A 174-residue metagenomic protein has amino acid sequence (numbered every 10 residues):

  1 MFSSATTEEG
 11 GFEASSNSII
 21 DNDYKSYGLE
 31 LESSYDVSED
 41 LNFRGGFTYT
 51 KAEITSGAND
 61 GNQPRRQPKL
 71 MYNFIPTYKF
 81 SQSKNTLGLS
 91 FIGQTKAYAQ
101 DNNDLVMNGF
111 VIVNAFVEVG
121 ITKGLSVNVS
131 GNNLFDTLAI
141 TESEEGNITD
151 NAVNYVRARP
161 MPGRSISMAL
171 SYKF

Functional and structural regions predicted by a protein language model:
F2-N17, N59-R66, G93, D104-G109 (+1 more regions): Flexible, surface-exposed loop regions and adjacent strand-edge segments of Gram-negative outer-membrane beta-barrel
S3, S16-D21, P160, R164: Feature marks flexible
E13-D101, A169-K173: Gram-negative outer-membrane beta-barrel transporters
N22, R65, V106, R159-P160: Aromatic-acidic/polar surface patches that form glycan- and anion
S26-G28, K69-N73, F110-N114, Y155 (+1 more regions): Transmembrane beta-barrel architecture of outer membranes
L31, A115-E118: Short, basic/aromatic-rich helical patch in the C-terminal catalytic core of site-specific tyrosine
K84-T86, F110-I112, G124, G163: Active-site lining segments that contact anionic ligands and/or coordinate catalytic metals
K96-A97, V119-F174: C-terminal beta-signal and adjacent terminal beta-strands/loops of Gram-negative outer-membrane beta-barrel proteins
